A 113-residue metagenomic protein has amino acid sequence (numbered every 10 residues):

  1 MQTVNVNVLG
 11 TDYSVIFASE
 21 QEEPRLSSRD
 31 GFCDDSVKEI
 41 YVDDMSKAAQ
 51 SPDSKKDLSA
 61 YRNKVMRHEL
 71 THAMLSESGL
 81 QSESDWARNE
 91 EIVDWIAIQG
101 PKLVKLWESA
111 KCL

Functional and structural regions predicted by a protein language model:
Q2-R62, A73-E77, S84-Q99, L113: Active-site scaffold of zinc-dependent metalloenzymes
E83-S84, V104: A short hydrophobic/aromatic micro-motif that marks alpha-helical segments and, especially, helix-coil
K102-L113: Short, Lys/Arg-rich amphipathic alpha-helical interaction segments that bind nucleic acids or acidic protein surfaces
